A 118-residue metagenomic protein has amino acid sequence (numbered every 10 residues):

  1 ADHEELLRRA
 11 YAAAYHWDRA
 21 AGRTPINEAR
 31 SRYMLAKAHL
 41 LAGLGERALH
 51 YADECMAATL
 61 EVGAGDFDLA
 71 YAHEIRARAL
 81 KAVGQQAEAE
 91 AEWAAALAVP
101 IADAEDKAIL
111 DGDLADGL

Functional and structural regions predicted by a protein language model:
E4, T24-I26, F67: Residue signature of alpha-solenoid helical repeat architecture, marking inter-repeat boundaries and helix-start
Y11-R19, D53-E61, A94-A104: Amphipathic alpha-helical segments of tetratricopeptide repeats
E28-R30, Y71, R78, I109: Residue register of alpha-helical TPR repeats
A89-L118: Terminal, low-structured helical/coil segments at or just beyond the last alpha-helical repeat
